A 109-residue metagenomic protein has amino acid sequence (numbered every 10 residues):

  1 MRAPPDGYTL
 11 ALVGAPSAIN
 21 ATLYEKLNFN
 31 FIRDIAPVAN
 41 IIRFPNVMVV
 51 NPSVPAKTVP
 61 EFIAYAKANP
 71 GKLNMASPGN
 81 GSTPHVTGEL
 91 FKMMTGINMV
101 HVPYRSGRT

Functional and structural regions predicted by a protein language model:
R2-Y8, T22-S106: Hinge/capping helix and adjacent helix->loop/strand transition within the periplasmic-binding protein
L12-S17, G107: Beta->alpha turn/N-cap motifs
